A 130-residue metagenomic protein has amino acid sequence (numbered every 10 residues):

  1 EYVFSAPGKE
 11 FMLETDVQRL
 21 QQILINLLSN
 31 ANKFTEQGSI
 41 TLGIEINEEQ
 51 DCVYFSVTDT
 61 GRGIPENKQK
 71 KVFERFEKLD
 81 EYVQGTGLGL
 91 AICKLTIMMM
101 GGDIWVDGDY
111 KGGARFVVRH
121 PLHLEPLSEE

Functional and structural regions predicted by a protein language model:
E1-F11: Conserved catalytic submotifs in the C-terminal HATPase_c
A31-N32: Short helix-loop "hinge" at the ATP-lid/N-box region of the Bergerat-fold HATPase_c
S39-Q50: Short beta-strand/loop element within the Bergerat-fold HATPase_c
D59: Acidic ATP/Mg2+-coordinating residue in the GHKL
I64-F76: Short conserved segment of the HATPase_c
G89, C93: Short alpha-helical Gxxx[C/S/T] motif in the catalytic ATP-binding
I97-M98: Detector for a conserved hydrophobic position within an alpha-helical segment of the HATPase_c
